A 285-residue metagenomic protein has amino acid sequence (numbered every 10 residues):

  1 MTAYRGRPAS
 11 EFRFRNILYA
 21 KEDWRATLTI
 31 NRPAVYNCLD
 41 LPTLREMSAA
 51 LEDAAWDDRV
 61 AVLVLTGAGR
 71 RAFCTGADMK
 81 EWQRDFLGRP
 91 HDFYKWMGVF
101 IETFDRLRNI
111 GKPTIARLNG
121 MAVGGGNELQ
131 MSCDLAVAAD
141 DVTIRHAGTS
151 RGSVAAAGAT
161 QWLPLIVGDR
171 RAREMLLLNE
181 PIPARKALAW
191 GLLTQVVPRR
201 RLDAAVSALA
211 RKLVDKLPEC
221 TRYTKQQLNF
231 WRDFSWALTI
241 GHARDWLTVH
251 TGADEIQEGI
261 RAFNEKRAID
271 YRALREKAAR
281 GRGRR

Functional and structural regions predicted by a protein language model:
M1-S10, H242, H250, R261 (+1 more regions): Intrinsically disordered, low-complexity segments enriched in small/flexible residues
M1-T66, D105, R285: Conserved CoA-thioester-binding segment of acyl-CoA-metabolizing enzymes
Y4, E11, G67-T103, A122 (+1 more regions): Glycine- (often His-adjacent) and acidic-residue-rich active-site loop that binds/positions the CoA thioester
L28, R32, E46-M47, L65 (+7 more regions): Terminal peptide-recognition signature
P33, V137-V142, L193-G241, V249 (+2 more regions): C-terminal long alpha-helix characteristic of the crotonase
D105-E219, A253, E258-R261: Crotonase-fold acyl-CoA enzyme core
M175-N179, T224-Q227, A243, L247 (+1 more regions): Short alpha-helical scaffolding segments that buttress acidic/His motifs in well-ordered protein cores
